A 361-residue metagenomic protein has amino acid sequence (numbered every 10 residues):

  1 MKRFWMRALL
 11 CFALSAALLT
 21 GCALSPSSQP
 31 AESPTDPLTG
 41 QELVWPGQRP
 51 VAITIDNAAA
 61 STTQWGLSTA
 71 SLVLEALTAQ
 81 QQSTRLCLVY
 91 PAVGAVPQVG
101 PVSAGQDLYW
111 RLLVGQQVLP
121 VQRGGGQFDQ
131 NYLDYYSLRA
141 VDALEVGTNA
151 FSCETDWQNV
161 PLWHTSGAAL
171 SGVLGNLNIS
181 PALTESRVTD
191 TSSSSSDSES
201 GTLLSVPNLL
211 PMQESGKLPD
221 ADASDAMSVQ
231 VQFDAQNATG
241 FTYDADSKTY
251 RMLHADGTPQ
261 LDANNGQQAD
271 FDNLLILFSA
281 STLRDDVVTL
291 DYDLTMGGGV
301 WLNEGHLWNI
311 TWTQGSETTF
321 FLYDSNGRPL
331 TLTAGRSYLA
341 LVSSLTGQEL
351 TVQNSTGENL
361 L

Functional and structural regions predicted by a protein language model:
M1-F12: Bacterial N-terminal signal peptides that target proteins for export
L18-G21: C-terminal motif of bacterial Sec signal peptides marking the signal peptidase cleavage site
A23-P26: Bacterial signal peptide processing site
Q29-L74, Q81-L361: A surface/extracellular/periplasmic glyco- and lipid-processing/surface-interacting theme
